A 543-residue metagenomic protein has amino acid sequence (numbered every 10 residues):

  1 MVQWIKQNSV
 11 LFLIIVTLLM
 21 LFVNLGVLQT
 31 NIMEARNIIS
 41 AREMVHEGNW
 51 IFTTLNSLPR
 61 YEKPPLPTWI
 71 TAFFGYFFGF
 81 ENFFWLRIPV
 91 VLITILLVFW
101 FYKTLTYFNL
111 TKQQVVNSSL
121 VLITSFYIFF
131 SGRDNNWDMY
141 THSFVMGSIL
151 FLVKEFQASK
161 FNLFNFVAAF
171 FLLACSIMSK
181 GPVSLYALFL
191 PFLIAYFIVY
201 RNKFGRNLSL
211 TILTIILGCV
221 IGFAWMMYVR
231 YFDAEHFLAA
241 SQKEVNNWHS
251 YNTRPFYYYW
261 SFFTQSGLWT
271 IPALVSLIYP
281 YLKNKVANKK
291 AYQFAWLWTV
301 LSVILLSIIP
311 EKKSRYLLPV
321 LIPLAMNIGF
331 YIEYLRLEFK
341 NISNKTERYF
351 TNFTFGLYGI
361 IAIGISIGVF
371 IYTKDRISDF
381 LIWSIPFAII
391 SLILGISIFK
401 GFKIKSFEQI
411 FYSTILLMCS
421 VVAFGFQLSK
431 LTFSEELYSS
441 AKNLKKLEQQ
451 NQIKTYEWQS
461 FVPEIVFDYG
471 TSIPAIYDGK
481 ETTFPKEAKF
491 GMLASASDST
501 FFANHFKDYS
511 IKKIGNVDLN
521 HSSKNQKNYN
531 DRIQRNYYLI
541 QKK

Functional and structural regions predicted by a protein language model:
Q7, F101-T124: Transmembrane-helix signature of polytopic, membrane-embedded enzymes that assemble or transfer cell-envelope glycans
G26-E43, N49-F52, L58-I70, F80-F84 (+1 more regions): Extracytoplasmic catalytic/substrate-binding loops of multi-pass membrane glycan-assembly enzymes
S40, F171, C175, S179 (+4 more regions): Transmembrane-lumen/periplasm boundary regions of multi-pass, lipid-linked membrane glycan transferases
F83, F130-T141: Short acidic/glycine- and proline-prone juxtamembrane loop motifs at membrane-interface regions of multi-pass membrane
I88-N109, G147: Transmembrane-helix motifs of polytopic, lipid-linked glycan transferases
W100, T141-Q157, F192, L324-N327: Specific aromatic-rich, kink-prone transmembrane helix
T106-N109, S148-N165, I332: Membrane-interface transmembrane helices that cradle and orient dolichyl/undecaprenyl
V167, P280-G470, D478-K543: Membrane-embedded architecture of ER/inner-membrane glycosylation machinery
